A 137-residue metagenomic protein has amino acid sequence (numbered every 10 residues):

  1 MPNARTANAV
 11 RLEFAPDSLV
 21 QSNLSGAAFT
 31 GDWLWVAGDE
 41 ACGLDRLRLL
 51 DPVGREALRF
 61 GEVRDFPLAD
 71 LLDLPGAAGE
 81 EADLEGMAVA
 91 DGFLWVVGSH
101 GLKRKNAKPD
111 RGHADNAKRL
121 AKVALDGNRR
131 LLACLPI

Functional and structural regions predicted by a protein language model:
M1-I137: Sequence/structural signature of beta-propeller domains
